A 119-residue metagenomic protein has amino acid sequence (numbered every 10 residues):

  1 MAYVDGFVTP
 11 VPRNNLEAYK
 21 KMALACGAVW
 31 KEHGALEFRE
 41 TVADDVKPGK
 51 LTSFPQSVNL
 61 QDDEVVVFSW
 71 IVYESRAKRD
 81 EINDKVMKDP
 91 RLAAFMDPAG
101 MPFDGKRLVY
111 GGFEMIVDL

Functional and structural regions predicted by a protein language model:
M1-A25: Long, hydrophobic N-terminal alpha-helical segment
V4-V11, K50-V86, G111: Short, well-ordered beta-strand segments in beta-rich or mixed alpha/beta enzyme and ligand-binding folds
V8-T9, K20, A28, L60-D63 (+1 more regions): Alpha-helical interaction segments
V11, A23, G34, V42-D44 (+1 more regions): Generic secondary-structure microfeatures
R13-N15, A77, I116: Residues that cap or initiate secondary-structure elements
L16-E17, A28-G34: Short, well-structured hydrophobic secondary-structure segments
K20-C26, I82-D89: Short amphipathic alpha-helices in soluble, non-transmembrane regions that often serve as interface/regulatory elements
K31, A35-D62, R91-L119: Glycine-rich beta-strand-turn "strand-cap" elements at beta-sheet edges
